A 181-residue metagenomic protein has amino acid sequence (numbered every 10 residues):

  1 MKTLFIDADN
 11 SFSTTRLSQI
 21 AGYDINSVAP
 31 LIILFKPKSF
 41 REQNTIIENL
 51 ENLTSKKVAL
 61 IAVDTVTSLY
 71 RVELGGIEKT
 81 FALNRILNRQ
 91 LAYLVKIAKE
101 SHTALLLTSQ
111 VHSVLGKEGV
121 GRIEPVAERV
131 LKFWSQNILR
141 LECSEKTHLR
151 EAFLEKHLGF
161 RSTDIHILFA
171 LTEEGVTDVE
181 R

Functional and structural regions predicted by a protein language model:
M1-N49: Conserved P-loop
D7, K36, T65, C143 (+1 more regions): Flexible glycine-/small-residue-rich
P30, A59, Q136: Conserved acidic residues
P37-E42, E48-V130: P-loop NTPase motor core
I97-R181: Phosphate-binding/switch region of NTP-binding enzymes
